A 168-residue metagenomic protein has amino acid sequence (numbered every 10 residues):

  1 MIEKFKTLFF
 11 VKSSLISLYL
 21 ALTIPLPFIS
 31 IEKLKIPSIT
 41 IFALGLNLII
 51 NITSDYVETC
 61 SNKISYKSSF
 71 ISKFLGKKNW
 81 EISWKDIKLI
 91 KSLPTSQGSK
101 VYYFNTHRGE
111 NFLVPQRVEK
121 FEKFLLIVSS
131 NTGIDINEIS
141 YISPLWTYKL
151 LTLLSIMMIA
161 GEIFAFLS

Functional and structural regions predicted by a protein language model:
M1-I31, G109-E110, I134-I159: N-terminal membrane-targeting/pre-transmembrane regions
K12-S14, P27-A43, L167-S168: Hydrophobic alpha-helical transmembrane segments
L44-E81: Conserved beta-hairpin
T59-I64, K85, N105-E110: Short, solvent-exposed coil/turn segments at beta-strand boundaries
G76, E81-W84, N111-R117: Short amphipathic beta-strand/extended segments with alternating polar/hydrophobic composition
K85-I90, E119: Structured surface patches comprising rigid loops and adjacent beta-strands/short helices at the edges of well-ordered
P94-I127: Canonical phosphoinositide-binding patch of PH/PH-like domains
M158-S168: Juxtamembrane boundary at the C-terminal end of a transmembrane helix
